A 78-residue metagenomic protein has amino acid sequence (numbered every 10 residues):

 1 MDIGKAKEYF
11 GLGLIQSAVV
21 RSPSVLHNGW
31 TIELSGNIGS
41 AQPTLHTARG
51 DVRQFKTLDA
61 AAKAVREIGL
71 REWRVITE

Functional and structural regions predicted by a protein language model:
M1-G13: Negatively charged, low-complexity tracts enriched in Asp/Glu with abundant Ser/Thr
Y9-G11, N37-Q42, E72-R74: Generic detector of short, locally flexible boundary/turn motifs and exposed helical patches
G11, P23-V25, R66: Sterically constrained small-residue positions within well-ordered secondary structures of folded domains
G11-L12, I32, T57: Intrinsically disordered, low-complexity regions enriched in small/polar residues
Q16-S17: N-terminal intrinsically disordered, cationic/polar leader segments that include organellar targeting peptides
R21-G50, E78: Short aromatic-glycine-(Arg/Gly/Cys) micro-motifs in beta-strand/loop hairpins
V52-E78: Short, compact, well-ordered microdomains
